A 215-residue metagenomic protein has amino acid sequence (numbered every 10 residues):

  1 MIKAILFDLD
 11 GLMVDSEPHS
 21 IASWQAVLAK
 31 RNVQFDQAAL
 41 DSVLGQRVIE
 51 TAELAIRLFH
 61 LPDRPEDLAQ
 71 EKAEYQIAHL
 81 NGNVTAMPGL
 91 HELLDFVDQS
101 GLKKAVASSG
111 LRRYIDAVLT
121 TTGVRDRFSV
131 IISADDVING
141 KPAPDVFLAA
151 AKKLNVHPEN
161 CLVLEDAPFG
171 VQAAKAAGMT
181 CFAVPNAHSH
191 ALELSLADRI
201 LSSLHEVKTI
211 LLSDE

Functional and structural regions predicted by a protein language model:
M1-K3, D95-D98, L102, L111-E215: Asp-based, Mg2+/Mn2+-dependent phosphohydrolase catalytic module
M1-S42: Active-site neighborhood of HAD-like aspartate-dependent phosphohydrolases
D15-P18, F35-A39, V43-Q46, D63 (+7 more regions): Residues at secondary-structure transition points
S20-I21, G45, I49, M87 (+5 more regions): Alpha-helix N-cap/helix-start and coil->helix boundary motif
I21, Q25, V48-E53, A69 (+3 more regions): An amphipathic alpha-helix signature
A22-A26, L54, E71, E92 (+3 more regions): Alpha-helical elements of Rossmann-like donor-binding domains used by nucleotide-donor carbohydrate transfer enzymes
V27, R47-P62, V118, A150-A151: Helix-loop "lid/cap" segments that line or gate small-molecule binding pockets
Q34, I56-E92, S100-L102: Metal-dependent phosphoesterase signature
